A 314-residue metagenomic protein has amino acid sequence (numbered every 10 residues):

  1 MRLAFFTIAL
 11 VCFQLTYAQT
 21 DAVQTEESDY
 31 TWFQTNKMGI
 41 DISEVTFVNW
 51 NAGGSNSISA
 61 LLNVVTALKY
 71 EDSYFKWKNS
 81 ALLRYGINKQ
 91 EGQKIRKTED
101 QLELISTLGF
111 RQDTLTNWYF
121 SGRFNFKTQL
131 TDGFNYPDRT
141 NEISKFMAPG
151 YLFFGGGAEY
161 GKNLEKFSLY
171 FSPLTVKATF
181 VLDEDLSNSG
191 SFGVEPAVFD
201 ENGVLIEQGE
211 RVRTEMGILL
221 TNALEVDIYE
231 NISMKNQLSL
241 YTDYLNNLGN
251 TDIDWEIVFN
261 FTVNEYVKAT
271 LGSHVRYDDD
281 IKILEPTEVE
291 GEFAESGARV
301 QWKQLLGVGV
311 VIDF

Functional and structural regions predicted by a protein language model:
M1-A22: Bacterial Sec-dependent N-terminal signal peptides
N36-E44, A81-I87, G122-T128, F171-T175 (+3 more regions): Transmembrane beta-barrel strands of outer-membrane/channel proteins
V48-A52, E91-I95, G133-R139, V181-N188 (+2 more regions): Outer-membrane beta-barrel translocator domains and adjoining extracellular loop/strand segments of Gram-negative
N49-G54, K89-I95, R139-K145, N202-E210 (+2 more regions): Extracellular loop and loop/strand-boundary signature of outer-membrane beta-barrel proteins
N56-L62, T98-L104, A148-F154, V212-I218 (+2 more regions): Residues that define the transmembrane beta-barrel architecture of outer-membrane proteins
T66-D72, F110-Q112, Y160-K162, N222 (+4 more regions): Residue-level signature of outer-membrane beta-barrel architecture
F75-W77, L115-Y119, E165-S168, N231-M234 (+1 more regions): Repeated loop/turn-to-beta-strand initiation elements of outer-membrane beta-barrel proteins
F259, V300-F314: Outer-membrane beta-barrel "beta-signal"
